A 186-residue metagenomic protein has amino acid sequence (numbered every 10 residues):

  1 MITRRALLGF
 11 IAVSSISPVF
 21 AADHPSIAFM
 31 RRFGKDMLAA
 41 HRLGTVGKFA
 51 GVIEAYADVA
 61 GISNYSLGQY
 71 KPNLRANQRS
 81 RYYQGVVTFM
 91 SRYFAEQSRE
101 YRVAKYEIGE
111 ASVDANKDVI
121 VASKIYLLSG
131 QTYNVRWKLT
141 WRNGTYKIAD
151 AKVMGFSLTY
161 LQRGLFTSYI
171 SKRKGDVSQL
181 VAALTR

Functional and structural regions predicted by a protein language model:
M1-A12: N-terminal secretory signal peptides and thylakoid transit peptides that target proteins across membranes
F10, Y82-G85, A183: Generic alpha-helical secondary-structure signal
S17-A21: Sec/Tat signal peptide C-region and signal peptidase I cleavage site
D23-S98: Early exported N-terminus immediately downstream of N-terminal targeting peptides
G68-K71, E100-K105, S168-I170: Juxtamembrane/interface motifs at transmembrane-helix termini
R92-Y133, A183-R186: Surface-exposed, charged secondary-structure patches
T132-Y160: Short beta-strand edge/turn micro-motifs at domain boundaries
D150-R186: Low-complexity, intrinsically disordered terminal/linker segments enriched in charged and Gly/Pro repeats
